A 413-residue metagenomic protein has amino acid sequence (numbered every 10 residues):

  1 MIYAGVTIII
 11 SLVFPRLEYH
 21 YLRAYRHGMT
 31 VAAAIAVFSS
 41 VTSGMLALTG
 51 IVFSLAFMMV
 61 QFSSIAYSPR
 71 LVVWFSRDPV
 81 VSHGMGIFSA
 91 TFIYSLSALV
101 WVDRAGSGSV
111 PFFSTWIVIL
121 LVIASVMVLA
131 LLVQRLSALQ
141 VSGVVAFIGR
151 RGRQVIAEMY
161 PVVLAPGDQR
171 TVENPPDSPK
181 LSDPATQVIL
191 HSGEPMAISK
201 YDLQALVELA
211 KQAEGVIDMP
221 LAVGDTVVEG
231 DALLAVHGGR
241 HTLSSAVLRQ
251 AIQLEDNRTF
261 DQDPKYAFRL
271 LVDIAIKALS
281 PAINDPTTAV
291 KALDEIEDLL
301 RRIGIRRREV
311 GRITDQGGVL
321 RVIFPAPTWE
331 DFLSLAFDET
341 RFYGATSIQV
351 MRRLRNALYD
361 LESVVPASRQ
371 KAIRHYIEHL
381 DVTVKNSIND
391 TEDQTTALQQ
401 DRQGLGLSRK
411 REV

Functional and structural regions predicted by a protein language model:
I2-I8, D183, E214: Low-complexity, charged, repeat-rich alpha-helical/coil interaction segments
Y3-L22, T30-A105, V126-V133, A275: Transmembrane alpha-helix detector for multi-pass membrane proteins
F38-S40, S109-L121: Hydrophobic alpha-helical transmembrane segments
S109-T115, L131-D218, A222, L233-V413: Short basic (Lys/Arg) and small-residue
